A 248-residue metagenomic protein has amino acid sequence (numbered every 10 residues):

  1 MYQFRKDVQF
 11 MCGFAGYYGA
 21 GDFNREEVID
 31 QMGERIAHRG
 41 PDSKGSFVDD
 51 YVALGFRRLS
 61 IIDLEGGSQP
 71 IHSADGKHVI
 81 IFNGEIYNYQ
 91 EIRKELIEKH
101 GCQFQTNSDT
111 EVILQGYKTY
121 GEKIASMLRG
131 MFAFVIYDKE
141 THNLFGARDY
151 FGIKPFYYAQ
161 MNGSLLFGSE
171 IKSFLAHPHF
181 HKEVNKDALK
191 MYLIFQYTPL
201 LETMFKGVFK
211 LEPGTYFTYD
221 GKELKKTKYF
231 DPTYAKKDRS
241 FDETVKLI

Functional and structural regions predicted by a protein language model:
Y2-Q3, Q9: Low-complexity, intrinsically disordered or signal/transmembrane-proximal segments
V8-I248: Cysteine-centered catalytic environments shared across enzyme families
